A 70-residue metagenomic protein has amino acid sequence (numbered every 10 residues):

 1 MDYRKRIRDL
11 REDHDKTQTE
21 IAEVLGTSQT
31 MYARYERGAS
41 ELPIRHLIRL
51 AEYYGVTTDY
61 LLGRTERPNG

Functional and structural regions predicted by a protein language model:
K5-V24, R49: Short basic helix-loop element that most often maps to the first helix and adjoining turn of HTH DNA-binding modules
I7, I21-A22, Y32-Y35, L61: Conserved hydrophobic/aromatic packing and binding residues within compact polymer-binding modules
D13, L62-G70: Short, charged recognition helix plus adjacent turn of helix-turn-helix-like nucleic-acid-binding domains
G26, R45-Y60: DNA major-groove recognition helix of helix-turn-helix/homeodomain DNA-binding modules
G26-E41: Recognition helix of helix-turn-helix/homeodomain-like DNA-binding domains that insert into the DNA major groove
E36, Y54, T65: DNA major-groove recognition helix of helix-turn-helix
A39-R49, P68: Short, basic-rich loop-to-helix N-cap that marks the start of a DNA-contacting helix
